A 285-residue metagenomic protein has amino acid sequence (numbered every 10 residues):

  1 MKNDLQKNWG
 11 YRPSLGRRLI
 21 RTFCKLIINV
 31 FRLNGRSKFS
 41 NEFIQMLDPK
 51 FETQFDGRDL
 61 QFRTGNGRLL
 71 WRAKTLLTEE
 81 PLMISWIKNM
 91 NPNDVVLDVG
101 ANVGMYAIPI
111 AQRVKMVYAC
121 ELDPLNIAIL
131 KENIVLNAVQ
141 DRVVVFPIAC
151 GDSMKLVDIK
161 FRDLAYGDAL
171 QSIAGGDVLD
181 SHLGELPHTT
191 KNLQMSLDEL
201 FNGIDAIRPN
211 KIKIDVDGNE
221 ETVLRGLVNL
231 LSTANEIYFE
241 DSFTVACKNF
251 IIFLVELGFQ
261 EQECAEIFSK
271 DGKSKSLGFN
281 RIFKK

Functional and structural regions predicted by a protein language model:
M1-R142, H182-P187, N202-A206, L257-K285: S-adenosyl-L-methionine
K74-V95, R142-V144, L156-D158, A174-T233 (+2 more regions): Short internal loop-to-helix segment that lines adenine-nucleotide cofactor pockets
A101-V103, P124, C150-D152, V216-E220 (+1 more regions): Short, glycine/acidic-enriched loop or turn micro-motifs at the edges of active sites
K131, V135-A138, V143-D163: Core alpha/beta nucleotide-donor-binding catalytic domains of modification enzymes
A149, R162-V178: S-adenosyl-L-methionine-dependent methyltransferase catalytic module, highlighting the catalytic core
K211, E236-E240, Q262-C264: Conserved active-site loop/cleft motifs that coordinate metal ions or position small ligands
